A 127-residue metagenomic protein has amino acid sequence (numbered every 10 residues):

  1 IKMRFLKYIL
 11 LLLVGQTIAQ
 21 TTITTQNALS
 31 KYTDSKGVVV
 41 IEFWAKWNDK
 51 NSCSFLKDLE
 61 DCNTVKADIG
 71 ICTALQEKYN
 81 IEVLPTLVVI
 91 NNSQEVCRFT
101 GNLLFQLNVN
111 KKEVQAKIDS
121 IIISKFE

Functional and structural regions predicted by a protein language model:
I1-T22: Bacterial Sec-dependent N-terminal signal peptides
A19-S35, E113-E127: N-terminal leader/targeting and pre-domain segments
T24-E60: Local sequence-structure signature of Cys/Sec-based thiol-disulfide redox active-site neighborhoods
K50-S52, Q76, C97-F99: Extracytoplasmic/secreted cell-surface and envelope-processing proteins
I69-A74: N-terminal post-signal-peptidase region of extra-cytosolic proteins
Y79-I90: Structural micro-motif
N91-E127: Non-catalytic, surface beta->alpha helical segment in thiol-disulfide oxidoreductase systems
